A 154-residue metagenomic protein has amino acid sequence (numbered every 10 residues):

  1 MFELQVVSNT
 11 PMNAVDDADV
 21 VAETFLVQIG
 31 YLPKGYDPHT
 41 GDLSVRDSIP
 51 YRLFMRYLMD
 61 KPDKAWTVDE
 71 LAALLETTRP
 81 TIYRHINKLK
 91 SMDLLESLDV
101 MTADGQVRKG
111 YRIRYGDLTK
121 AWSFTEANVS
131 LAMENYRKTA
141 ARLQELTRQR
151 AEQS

Functional and structural regions predicted by a protein language model:
M1-S44, S48: N-terminal leader segment of winged-helix/HTH proteins
V45-P50, V100-T125: Short, cationic-aromatic polyanion-contact patches
V45-T67: Short helix->loop/beta-hairpin flanking segments within DNA-binding domains
M55-L58, N87, A141: Surface-exposed alpha-helical segments enriched in charged/polar residues
A65-L75: A short alpha-helical element within helix-turn-helix/winged-helix DNA-binding domains across DNA-binding proteins
E76-S91: Short amphipathic alpha-helical interaction segments
K90-T102: A short, conserved structural fragment
G116-S154: Amphipathic alpha-helical dimerization/coiled-coil segments that flank or bridge DNA-binding/regulatory modules
